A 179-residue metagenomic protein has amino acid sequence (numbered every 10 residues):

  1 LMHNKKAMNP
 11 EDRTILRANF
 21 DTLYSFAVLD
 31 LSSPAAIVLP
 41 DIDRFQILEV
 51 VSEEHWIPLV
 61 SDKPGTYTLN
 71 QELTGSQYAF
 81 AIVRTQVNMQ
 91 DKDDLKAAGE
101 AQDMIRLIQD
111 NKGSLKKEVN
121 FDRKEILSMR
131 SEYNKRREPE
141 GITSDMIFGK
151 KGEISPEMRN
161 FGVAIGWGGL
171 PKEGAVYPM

Functional and structural regions predicted by a protein language model:
L1-M179: A compositional/structural signature for long, glycine/proline-rich flexible linkers and loops on extracytoplasmic
